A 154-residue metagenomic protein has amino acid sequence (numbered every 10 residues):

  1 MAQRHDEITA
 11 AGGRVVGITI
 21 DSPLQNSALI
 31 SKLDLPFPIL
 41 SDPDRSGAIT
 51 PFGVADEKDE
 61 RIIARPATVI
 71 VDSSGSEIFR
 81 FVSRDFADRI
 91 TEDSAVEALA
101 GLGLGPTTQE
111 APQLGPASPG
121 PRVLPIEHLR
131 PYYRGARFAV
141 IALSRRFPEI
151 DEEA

Functional and structural regions predicted by a protein language model:
M1-L35, A48: Structural microenvironment flanking redox-active thiols in thiol-disulfide oxidoreductases
H5, G13, R65, E77 (+2 more regions): Functionally constrained cores in energy, signaling, and assembly domains
T19, S41-P43: Short loop/edge segments at beta-strand edges and connector loops that shape dinucleotide/nucleotide cofactor-binding
A28-K32, G53, D72, A98-G101 (+1 more regions): Short amphipathic alpha-helical patches
S31-L35, D44-D93: Thiol/disulfide oxidoreductase modules built on the thioredoxin-like
R80, D85-A154: Non-globular targeting/processing and membrane-anchoring segments
